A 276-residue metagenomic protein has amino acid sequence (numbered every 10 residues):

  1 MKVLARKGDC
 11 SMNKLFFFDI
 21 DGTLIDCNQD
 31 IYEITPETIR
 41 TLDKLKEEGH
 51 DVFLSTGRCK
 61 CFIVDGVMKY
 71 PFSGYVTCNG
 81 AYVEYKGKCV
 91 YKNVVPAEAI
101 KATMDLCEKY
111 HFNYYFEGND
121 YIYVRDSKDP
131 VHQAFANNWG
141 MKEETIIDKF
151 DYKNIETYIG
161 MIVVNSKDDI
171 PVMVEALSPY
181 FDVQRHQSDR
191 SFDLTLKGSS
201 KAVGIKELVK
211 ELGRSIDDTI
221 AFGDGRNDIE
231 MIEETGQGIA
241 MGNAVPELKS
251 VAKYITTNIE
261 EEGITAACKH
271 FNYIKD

Functional and structural regions predicted by a protein language model:
M1-F18, R40, R214: Non-catalytic pre-domain segments flanking phosphatase-related domains
K14-D30: Asp-based phosphoryl-transfer active-site loop
P36-P130: Active-site phosphate-binding/coordination module
C61-D65, V172, G204, E230-M231 (+2 more regions): Phosphate- and divalent-cation-binding pockets in alpha/beta enzyme and binding domains that engage nucleotide-derived
Y70-P71, N79, A176-Y180, E234-T235 (+1 more regions): Short, structured coil segments at secondary-structure junctions
F112-N113, E117-E234, N243: Conserved acidic, metal-coordinating active-site core of Asp-based, Mg2+-dependent phosphoryl-transfer enzymes
E234, V245-D276: Asp-based, Mg2+/Mn2+-dependent phosphohydrolase catalytic module
